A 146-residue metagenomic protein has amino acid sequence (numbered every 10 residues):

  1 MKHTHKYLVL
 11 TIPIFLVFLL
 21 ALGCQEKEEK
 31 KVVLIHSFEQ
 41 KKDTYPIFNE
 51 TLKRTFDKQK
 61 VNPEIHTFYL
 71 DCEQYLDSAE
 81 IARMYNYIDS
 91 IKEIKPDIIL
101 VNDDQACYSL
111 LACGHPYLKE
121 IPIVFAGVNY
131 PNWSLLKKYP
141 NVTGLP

Functional and structural regions predicted by a protein language model:
K2-L10, G23-P146: Short hydrophobic alpha-helices and adjacent helix-cap/hinge residues
T11-A21: Bacterial N-terminal signal peptides
